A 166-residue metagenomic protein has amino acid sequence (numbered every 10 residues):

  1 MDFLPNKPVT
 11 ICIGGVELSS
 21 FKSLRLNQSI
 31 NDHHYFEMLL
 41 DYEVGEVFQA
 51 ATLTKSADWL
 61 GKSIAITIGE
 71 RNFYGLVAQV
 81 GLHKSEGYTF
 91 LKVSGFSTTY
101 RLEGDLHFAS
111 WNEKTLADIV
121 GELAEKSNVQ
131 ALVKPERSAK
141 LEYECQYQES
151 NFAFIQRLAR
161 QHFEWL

Functional and structural regions predicted by a protein language model:
M1-L60, L91-L102, E164-W165: Juxtamembrane "anchor/assembly" segments of surface/extracellular structural proteins
V47, A51-Q146, Q156, R160-H162: Surface-exposed cap/loop segments at beta↔alpha junctions
